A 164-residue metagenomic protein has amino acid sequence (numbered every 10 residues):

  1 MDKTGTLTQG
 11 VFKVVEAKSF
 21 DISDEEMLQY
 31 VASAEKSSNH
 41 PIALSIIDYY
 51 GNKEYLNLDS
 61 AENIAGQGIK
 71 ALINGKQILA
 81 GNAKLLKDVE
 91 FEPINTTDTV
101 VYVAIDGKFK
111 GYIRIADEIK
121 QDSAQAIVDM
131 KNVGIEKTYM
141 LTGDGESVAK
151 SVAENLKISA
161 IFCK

Functional and structural regions predicted by a protein language model:
M1-K164: Cytosolic catalytic headpiece
